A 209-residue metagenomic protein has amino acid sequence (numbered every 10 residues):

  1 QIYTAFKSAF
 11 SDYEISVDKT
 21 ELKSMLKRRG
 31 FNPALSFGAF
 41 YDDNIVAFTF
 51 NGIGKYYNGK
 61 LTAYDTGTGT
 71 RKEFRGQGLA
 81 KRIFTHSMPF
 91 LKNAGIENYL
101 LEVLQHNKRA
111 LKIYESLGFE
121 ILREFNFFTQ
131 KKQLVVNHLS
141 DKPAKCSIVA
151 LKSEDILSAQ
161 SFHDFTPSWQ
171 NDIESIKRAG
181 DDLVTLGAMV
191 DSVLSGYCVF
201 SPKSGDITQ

Functional and structural regions predicted by a protein language model:
I2, K19, S116-S204: Amide-forming acyltransferase catalytic core, primarily the GNAT-like/NAT-type and related acyltransferase folds
F6, D12-D42, V46-G54, F162-T185 (+1 more regions): Active-site rim helix/loop that mediates acceptor-substrate recognition in acyltransferases
G38, N44-I53, T62-Y64, G69 (+3 more regions): Conserved beta-strand in the GNAT
Y57-N58: A flexible loop/linker signature enriched in serine peptidases of the S9 family
G67-K72, G76-F90, K112-S116: Conserved acetyl-CoA-binding loop-helix of GNAT-fold acetyltransferases
R71, L100-A110, T129-K131: Conserved beta-strand-loop-alpha-helix junction that forms the acyl-donor binding cleft
L91-E102: Conserved GNAT acetyl-CoA-binding A-motif
